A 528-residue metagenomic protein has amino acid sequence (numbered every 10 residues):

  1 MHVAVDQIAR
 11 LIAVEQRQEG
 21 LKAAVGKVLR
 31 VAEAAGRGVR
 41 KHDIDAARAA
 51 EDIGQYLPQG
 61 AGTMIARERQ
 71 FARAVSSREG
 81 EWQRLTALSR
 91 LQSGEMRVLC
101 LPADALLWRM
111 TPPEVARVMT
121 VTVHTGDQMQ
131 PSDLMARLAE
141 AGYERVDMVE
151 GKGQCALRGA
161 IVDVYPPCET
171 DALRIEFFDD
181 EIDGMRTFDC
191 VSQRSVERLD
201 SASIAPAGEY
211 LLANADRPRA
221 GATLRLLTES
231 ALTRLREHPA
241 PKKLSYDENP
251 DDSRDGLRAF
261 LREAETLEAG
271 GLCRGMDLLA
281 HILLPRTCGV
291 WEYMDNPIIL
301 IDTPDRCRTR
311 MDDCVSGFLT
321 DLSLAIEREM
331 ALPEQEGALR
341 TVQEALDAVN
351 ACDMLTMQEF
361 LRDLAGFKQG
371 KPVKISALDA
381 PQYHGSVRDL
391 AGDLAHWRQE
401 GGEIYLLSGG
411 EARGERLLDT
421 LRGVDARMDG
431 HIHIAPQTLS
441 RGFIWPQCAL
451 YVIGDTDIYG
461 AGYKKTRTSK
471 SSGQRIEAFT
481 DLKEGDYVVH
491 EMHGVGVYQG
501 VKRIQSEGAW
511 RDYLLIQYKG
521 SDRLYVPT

Functional and structural regions predicted by a protein language model:
M1, I8-I12, V25-R30, R37-R40 (+1 more regions): ASCE RecA-like P-loop NTPase motor cores that couple ATP hydrolysis to mechanical translocation on nucleic acids
R10-G20: N-terminal helix-forming leader/targeting segments
